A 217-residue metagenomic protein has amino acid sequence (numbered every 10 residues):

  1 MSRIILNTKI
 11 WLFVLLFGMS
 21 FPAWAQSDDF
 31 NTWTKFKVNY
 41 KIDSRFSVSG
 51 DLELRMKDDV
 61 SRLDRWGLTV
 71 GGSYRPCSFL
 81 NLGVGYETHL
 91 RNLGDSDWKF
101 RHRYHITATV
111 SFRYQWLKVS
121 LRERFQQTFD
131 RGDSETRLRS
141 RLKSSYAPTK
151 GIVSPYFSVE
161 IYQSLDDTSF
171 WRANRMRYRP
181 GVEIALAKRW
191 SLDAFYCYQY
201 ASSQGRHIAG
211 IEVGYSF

Functional and structural regions predicted by a protein language model:
K9-S20: Bacterial N-terminal signal peptides
F21-A25: Sec/Tat signal peptide C-region and signal peptidase I cleavage site
Q26-N81: Start-of-domain marker
F30-T32, D64-W66, F100-Y104, S134-L138 (+2 more regions): Residues that define the transmembrane beta-barrel architecture of outer-membrane proteins
F36-Y40, V70-Y74, I106-F112, S140-Y146 (+2 more regions): Residues on the lipid-exposed face of transmembrane beta-strands in outer-membrane beta-barrel proteins
S44-G50, F79-V84, Y114-V119, K150-S154 (+1 more regions): Repeated loop/turn-to-beta-strand initiation elements of outer-membrane beta-barrel proteins
L52-D58, Y86-N92, F112-W116, F125-F129 (+3 more regions): Transmembrane beta-strands of outer-membrane beta-barrel pores
F157, S169, A173-F217: Predominantly the C-terminal beta-signal and adjacent terminal strand-loop region of outer-membrane beta-barrel
